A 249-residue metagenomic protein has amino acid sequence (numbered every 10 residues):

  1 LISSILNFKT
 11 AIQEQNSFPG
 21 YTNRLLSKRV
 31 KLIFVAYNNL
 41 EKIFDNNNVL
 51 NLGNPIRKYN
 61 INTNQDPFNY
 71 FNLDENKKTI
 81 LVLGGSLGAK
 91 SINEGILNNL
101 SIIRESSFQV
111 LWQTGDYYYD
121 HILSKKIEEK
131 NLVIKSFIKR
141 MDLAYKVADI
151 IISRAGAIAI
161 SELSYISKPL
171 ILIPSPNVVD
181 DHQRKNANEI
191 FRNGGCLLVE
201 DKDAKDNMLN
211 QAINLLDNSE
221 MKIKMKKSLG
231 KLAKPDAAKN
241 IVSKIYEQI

Functional and structural regions predicted by a protein language model:
I5-Q65, L73: Active-site-proximal region of nucleotide-activated glycan assembly enzymes, centered on histidine/acidic-rich loops
R24-L25, K42-I43, K125, L143 (+2 more regions): Well-formed, non-transmembrane alpha-helical positions, independent of function
N64-D66, L73-I151, Q183-N188, R192 (+1 more regions): Donor-nucleotide binding loops and adjacent catalytic segments primarily of GT-B fold Leloir glycosyltransferases
M141-H182: A donor-sugar binding/catalytic signature common to diverse glycosyltransferases and related nucleotide-sugar
L197-D203, N214-S219: Conserved acidic donor-binding segment of nucleotide-sugar-dependent glycosyltransferases
A212, L216-E220, I245-I249: Short, hydrophobic alpha-helical segments
M221-P235: A short, well-ordered alpha-helix in the C-terminal region of glycosyltransferases
K234-I249: C-terminal alpha-helical cap of glycosyltransferases
